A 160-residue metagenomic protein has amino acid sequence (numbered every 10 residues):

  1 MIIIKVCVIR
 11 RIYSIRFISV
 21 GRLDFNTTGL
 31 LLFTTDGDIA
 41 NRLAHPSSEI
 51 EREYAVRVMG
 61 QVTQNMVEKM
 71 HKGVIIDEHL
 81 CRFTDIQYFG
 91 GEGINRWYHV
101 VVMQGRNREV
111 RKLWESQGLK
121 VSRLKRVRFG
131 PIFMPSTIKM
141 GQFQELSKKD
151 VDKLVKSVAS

Functional and structural regions predicted by a protein language model:
M1-S160: Basic, flexible Lys/Arg- and Gly-enriched helix-loop patches that mediate nucleic-acid binding at interfaces with rRNA
